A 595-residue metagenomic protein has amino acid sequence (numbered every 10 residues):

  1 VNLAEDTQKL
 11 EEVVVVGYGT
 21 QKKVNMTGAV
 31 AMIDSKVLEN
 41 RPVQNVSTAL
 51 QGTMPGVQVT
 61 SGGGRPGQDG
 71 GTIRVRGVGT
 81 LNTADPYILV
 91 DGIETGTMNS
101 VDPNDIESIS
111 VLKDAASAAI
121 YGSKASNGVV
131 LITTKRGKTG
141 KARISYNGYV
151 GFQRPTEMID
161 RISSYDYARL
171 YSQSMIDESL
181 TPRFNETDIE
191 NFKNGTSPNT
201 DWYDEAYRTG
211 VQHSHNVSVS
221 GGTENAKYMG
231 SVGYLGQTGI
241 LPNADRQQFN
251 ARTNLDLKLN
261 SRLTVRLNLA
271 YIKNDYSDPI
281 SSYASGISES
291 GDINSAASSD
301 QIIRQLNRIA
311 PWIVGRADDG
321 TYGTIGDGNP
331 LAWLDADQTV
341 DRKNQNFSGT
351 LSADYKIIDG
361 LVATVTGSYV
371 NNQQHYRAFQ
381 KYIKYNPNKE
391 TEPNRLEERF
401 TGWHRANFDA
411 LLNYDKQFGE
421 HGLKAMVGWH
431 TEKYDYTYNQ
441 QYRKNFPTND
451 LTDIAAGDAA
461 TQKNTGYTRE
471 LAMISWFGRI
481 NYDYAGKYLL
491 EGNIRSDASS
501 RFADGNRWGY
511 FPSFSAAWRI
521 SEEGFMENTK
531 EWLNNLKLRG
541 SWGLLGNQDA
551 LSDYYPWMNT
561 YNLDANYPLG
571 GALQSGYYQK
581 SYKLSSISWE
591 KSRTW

Functional and structural regions predicted by a protein language model:
V1-R252, L257-N260, T264-R266, A270-I272 (+1 more regions): Short, small/polar-rich motifs associated with maturation and membrane association, primarily at protein termini
P66, T139-N199, G239-A244, N250 (+3 more regions): Surface-exposed loop/interface segments of Gram-negative outer-membrane beta-barrel transport/assembly proteins
I73, V130, V217, A251-T253 (+8 more regions): Membrane-embedded beta-strands of outer-membrane beta-barrel proteins, especially the hydrophobic/small aromatic
I106, A251-T253, V365, F408 (+6 more regions): Extended, hydrophobic alpha-helical segments in both membrane/secreted and soluble proteins
T134-R136, G221-T223, Y234, L257 (+8 more regions): Residue-level signature of outer-membrane beta-barrel architecture
G148, V232-G236, L490-S499, W542: Transmembrane beta-strand segments that form the barrel wall of outer-membrane beta-barrel proteins
D354-D359, I480, I587-W595: Long hydrophobic segments that form regular secondary structure
D504-W508: Short glycine/threonine-rich loop-to-helix capping motif typified by GTGT followed within a few residues by an Asp-Pro
